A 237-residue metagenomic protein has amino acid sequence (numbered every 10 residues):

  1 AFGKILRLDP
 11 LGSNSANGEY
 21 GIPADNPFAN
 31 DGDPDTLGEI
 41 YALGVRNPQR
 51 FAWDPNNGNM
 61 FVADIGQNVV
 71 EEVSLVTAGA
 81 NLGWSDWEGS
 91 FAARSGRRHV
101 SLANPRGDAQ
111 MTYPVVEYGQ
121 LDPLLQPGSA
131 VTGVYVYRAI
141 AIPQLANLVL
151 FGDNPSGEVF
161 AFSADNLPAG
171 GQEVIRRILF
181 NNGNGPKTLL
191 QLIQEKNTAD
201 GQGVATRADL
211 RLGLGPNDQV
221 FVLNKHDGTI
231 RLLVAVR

Functional and structural regions predicted by a protein language model:
A1-A199, R207: Beta-propeller domain segments
L210-R237: Blade-level signature of beta-propeller repeat domains, shared across WD40, Kelch, NHL, RCC1 and BNR/Asp-box propellers
